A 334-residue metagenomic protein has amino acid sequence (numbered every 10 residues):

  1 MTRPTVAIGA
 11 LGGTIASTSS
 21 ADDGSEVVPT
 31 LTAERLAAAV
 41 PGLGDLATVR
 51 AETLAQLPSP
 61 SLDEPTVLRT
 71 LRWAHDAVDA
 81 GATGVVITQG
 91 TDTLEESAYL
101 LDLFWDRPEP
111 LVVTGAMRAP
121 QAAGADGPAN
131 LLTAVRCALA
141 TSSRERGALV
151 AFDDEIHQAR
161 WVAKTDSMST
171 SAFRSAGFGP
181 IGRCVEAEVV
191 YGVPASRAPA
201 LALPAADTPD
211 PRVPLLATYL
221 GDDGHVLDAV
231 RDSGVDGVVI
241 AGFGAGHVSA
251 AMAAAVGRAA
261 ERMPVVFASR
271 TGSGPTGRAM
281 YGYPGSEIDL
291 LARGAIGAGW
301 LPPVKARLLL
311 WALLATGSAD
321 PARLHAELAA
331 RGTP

Functional and structural regions predicted by a protein language model:
M1-D76, S273, G297: ATP/NTP phosphate-donor binding region
T2-T5, G9-G13, T32-L43, Q158-A245 (+1 more regions): Accessory alpha-helical/coil subdomains and C-terminal extensions that flank or cap enzyme catalytic cores
G9-L11, I87-Q89, V112-G115, L149-D153 (+3 more regions): Short beta-strand segments
D22-L31, T93, Y99-V112, G127-T133 (+2 more regions): A glycine- and small-aliphatic-rich helix-loop capping segment at beta-alpha/alpha-beta transitions that lines
D79-L94, S233-G244: Short acidic, glycine-rich surface-loop motifs adjacent to enzyme active sites
I87-E109, V248-G257: Short Gly/Thr/Asp-enriched flexible loops that form oxyanion-binding sites at enzyme active sites
V113-V185: Internal gly/pro-rich beta-alpha loop/helix module that stabilizes soluble enzyme cofactors or their anionic handles
A245-P334: C-terminal non-catalytic interaction/assembly regions of soluble proteins
